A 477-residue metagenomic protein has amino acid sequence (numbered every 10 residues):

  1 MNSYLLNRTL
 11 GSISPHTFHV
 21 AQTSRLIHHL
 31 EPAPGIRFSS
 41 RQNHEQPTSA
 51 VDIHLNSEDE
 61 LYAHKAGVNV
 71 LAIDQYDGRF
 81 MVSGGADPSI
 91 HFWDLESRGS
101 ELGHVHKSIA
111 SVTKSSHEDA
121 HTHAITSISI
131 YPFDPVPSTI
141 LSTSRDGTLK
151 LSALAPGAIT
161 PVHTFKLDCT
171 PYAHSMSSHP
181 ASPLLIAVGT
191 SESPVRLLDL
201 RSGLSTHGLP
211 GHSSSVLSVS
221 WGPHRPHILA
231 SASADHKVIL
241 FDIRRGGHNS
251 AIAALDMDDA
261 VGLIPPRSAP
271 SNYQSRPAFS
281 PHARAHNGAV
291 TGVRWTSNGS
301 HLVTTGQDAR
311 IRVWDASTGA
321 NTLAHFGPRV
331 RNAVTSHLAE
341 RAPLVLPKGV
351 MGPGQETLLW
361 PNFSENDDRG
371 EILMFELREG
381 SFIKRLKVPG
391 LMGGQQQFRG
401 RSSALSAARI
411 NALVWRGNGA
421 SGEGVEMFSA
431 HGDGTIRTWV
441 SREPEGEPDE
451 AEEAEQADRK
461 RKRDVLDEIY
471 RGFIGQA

Functional and structural regions predicted by a protein language model:
M1-V70, R79, E96-S108, S250-S280 (+1 more regions): Intrinsically disordered, low-complexity acidic/Ser/Thr/Pro-rich linker and tail segments in large eukaryotic scaffolds
S57-A63, S100-A120, P161-L167, T206-G211 (+6 more regions): Short C-terminal beta-strands that terminate individual repeats in beta-propeller domains, predominantly WD40 blades
A66-I73, A120-P132, T164-H179, L184 (+4 more regions): Canonical WD40 repeat/beta-propeller blade segments in eukaryotic WD-repeat proteins
G78-V82, P135-L141, K150, A181-A187 (+6 more regions): Structural hallmark of WD40 beta-propellers
G84-D87, T143-D146, V188-E192, S231-D235 (+3 more regions): Conserved strand-to-loop turn within each blade of WD40 beta-propeller repeats
P88, V105-H248: Fungal eukaryote-biased detector of long internal structured cores
I90-L95, L149-L154, V195-D199, V238-I243 (+3 more regions): WD40-repeat beta-propellers
G246, S250-M257, G262-I264, A269-S429 (+1 more regions): Structured C-terminal portions of repeat-based eukaryotic scaffold domains
